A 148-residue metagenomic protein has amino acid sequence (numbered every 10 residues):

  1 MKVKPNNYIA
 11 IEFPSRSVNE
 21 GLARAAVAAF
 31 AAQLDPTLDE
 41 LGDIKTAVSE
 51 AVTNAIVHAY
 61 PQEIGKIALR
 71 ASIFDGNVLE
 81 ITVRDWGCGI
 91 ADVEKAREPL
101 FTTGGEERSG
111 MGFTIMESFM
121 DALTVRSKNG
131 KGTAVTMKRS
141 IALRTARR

Functional and structural regions predicted by a protein language model:
M1-A10, A55-R148: Conserved beta-strand-loop-beta-strand hairpin that lines the nucleotide-binding pocket of ATP/GTP-utilizing enzymes
Y8-F13, L34-T37: A short, mixed-charge helix-start or loop-turn motif at secondary-structure junctions
A10-L22: STAS-typified acidic loop motif
L22-A25, K95: Generic recognition of short, well-ordered alpha-helical segments
R24-S49, R108: Conserved short strand/loop->alpha-helix "switch" segment adjacent to the catalytic nucleotide/phosphoryl-transfer site
E50-N54: Conserved polar catalytic motif of the HATPase_c/GHKL fold
